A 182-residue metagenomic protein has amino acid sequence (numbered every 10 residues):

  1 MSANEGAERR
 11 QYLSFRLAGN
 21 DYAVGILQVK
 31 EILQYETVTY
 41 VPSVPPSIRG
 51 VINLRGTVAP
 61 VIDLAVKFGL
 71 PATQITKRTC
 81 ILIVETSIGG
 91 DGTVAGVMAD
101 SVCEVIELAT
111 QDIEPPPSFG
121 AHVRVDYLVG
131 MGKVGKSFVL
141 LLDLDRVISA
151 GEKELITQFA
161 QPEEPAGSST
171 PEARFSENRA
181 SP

Functional and structural regions predicted by a protein language model:
M1-P182: An acidic, low-aromatic, low-complexity terminal/linker signal
